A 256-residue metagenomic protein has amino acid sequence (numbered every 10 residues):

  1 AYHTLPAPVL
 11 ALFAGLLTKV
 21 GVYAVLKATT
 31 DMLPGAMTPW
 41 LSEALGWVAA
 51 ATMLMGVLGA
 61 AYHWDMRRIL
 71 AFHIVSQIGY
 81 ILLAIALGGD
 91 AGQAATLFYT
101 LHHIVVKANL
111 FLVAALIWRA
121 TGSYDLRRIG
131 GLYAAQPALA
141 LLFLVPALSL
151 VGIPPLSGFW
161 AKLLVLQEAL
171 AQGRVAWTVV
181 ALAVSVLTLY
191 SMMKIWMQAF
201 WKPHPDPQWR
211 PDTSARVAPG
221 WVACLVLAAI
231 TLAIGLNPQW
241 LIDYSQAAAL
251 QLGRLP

Functional and structural regions predicted by a protein language model:
A1-L163, Q167-L189, M193: Hydrophobic transmembrane alpha-helices and their helix-loop junctions in integral membrane proteins
L5, L126-R127, A134-L139, M192-P256: Cytoplasmic/organellar membrane-interface segments at the starts of transmembrane helices in multi-pass inner-membrane
